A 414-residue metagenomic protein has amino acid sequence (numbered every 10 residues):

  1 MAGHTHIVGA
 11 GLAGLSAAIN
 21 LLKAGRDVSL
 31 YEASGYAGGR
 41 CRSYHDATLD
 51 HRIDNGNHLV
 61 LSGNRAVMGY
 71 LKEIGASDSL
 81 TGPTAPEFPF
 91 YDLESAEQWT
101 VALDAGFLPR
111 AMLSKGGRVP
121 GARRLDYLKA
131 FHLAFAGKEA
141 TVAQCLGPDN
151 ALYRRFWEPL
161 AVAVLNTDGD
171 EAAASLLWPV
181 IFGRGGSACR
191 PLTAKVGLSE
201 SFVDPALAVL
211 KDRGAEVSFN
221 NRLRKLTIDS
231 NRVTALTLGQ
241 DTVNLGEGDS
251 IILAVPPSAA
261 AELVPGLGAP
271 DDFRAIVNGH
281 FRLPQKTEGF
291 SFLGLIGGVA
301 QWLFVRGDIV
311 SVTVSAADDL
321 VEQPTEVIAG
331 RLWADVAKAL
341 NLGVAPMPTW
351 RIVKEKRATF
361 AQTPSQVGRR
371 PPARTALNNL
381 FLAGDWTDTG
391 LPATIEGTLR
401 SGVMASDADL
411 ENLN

Functional and structural regions predicted by a protein language model:
G3-L30: N-terminal Rossmann-like FAD-binding beta1-loop-alpha1 element of flavoenzymes
L22-A47: Glycine-rich FAD pyrophosphate-binding loop
G39-G63, K129-A134: Glycine-rich active-site loop/strand segments that organize a redox cofactor
H58-N64, A136-A140, S187-V209, Q323-I328: Short beta-strand to alpha-helix junction loop
N64-A174, S187-A188: Mobile amphipathic helical/loop "lid" adjacent to a hydrophobic cofactor/ligand pocket
L103, L303-N414: Conserved flavin/dinucleotide-binding core of flavoenzymes
V180-G239: Helical element adjacent to the flavin cofactor pocket in flavoenzyme catalytic cores
N221-N341: Mid-domain catalytic core of redox enzymes that form a hydrophobic substrate pocket/lid adjacent to a catalytic redox
